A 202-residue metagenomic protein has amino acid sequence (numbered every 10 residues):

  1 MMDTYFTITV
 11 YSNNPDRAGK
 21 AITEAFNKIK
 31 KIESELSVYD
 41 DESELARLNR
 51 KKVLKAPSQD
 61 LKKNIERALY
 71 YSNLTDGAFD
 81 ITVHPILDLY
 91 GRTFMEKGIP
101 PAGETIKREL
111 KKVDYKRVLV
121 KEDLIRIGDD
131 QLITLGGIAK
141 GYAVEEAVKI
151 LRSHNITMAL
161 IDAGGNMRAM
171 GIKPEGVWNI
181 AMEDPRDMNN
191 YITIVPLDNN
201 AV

Functional and structural regions predicted by a protein language model:
M1-V202: Mature catalytic core of soluble alpha/beta enzymes
